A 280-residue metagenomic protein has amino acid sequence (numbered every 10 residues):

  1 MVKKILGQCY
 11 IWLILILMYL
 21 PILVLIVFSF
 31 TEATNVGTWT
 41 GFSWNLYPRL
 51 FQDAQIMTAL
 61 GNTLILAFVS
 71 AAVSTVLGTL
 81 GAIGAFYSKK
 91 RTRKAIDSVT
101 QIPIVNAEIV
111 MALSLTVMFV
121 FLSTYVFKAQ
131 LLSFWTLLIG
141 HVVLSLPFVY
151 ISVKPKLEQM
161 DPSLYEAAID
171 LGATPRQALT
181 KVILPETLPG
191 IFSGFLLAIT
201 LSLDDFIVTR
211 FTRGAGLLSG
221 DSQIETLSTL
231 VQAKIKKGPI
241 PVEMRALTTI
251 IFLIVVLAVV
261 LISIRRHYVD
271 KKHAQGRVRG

Functional and structural regions predicted by a protein language model:
M1-Y10, L17-L20, K154-Y165, I169 (+2 more regions): C-terminal transmembrane helix and the adjacent membrane-cytosol boundary/short C-terminal tail of inner/organellar
K3, T34-S70, A233-P241: Periplasmic/extracellular loop-to-transmembrane helix junction in inner-membrane transport proteins
K3-I11, L80-L115, Y165, P189 (+1 more regions): Cytoplasmic-entry segments and transmembrane alpha-helices of multi-pass inner-membrane transporters
K3-K4, F68-T100, V120-F121, L179 (+1 more regions): Transmembrane-helix boundary motif in ABC transporter permease subunits
Y10, L15-I22, Y150-V153, M160-P162 (+1 more regions): Transmembrane alpha-helices
L20-A54, R213-S222, V278-G280: Short membrane-interfacial helix/loop motifs at transmembrane-helix boundaries
N35-G37, W44, I109-V143, R176 (+1 more regions): Membrane-interfacial helix termini and adjacent extracytoplasmic/periplasmic loops of multi-pass transporters
L46-Q55, L203-I264: Interhelical loop and adjacent transmembrane-helix boundary motif in polytopic membrane transport permeases
